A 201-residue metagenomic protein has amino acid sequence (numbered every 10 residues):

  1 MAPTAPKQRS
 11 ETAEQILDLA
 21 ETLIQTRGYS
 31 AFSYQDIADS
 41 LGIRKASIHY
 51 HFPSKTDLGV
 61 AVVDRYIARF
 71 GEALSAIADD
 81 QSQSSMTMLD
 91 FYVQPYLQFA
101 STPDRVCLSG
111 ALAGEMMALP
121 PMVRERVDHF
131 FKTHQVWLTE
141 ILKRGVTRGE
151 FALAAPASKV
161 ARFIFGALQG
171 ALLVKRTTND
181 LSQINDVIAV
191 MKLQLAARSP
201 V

Functional and structural regions predicted by a protein language model:
M1-E11, V201: N-terminal intrinsically disordered/low-complexity leader segments
A13-E14, D18, C107-G110: Short alpha-helical elements of helix-turn-helix
Q15, L19-D57, A61: Helix-turn-helix
Y34, K55, G59, L89 (+3 more regions): A general structural signal for well-ordered alpha-helical segments in protein cores
A61, R65, S75-R105, A157-I164: Hydrophobic alpha-helical connector segments
G71, M86, D90, P121-T147 (+2 more regions): Amphipathic alpha-helical packing segments from all-alpha helical-bundle domains
T87-M88, A100-M122: Amphipathic alpha-helical segments used for helix-helix packing
F99-T102, E140, R144, I164-S182 (+1 more regions): Amphipathic C-terminal alpha-helical segment
